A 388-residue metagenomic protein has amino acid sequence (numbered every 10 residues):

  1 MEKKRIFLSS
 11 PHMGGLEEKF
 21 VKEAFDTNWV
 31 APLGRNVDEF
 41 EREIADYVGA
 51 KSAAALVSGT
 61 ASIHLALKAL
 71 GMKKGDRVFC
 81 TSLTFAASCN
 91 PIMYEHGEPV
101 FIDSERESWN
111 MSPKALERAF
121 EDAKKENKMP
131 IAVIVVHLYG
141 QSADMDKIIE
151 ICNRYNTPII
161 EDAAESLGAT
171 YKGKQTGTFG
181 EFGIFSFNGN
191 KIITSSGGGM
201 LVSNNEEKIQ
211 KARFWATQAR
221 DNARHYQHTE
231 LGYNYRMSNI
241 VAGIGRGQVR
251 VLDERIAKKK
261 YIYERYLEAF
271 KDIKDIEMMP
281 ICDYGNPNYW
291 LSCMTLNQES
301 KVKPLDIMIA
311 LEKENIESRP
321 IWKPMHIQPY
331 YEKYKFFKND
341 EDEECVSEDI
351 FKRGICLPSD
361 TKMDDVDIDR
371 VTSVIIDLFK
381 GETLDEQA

Functional and structural regions predicted by a protein language model:
M1-V30, P358: N-terminal "arm"/small-domain region of PLP-dependent enzymes with the aminotransferase-like
V30-R77, P91-M93, F101, K125 (+1 more regions): Phosphate-binding glycine-rich loop
R35-R42, Y47-A53, K114-R118, D122 (+6 more regions): PLP-dependent aminotransferase class I/II
S82, F101-R106: Short beta->alpha connector loops at strand-helix junctions that form conserved, small/polar/Pro-enriched
T84-S88: Conserved coil-to-alpha-helix start sites within the AMP-binding
H96: Structured binding elements
E107-S195, M200-V202, E207, K303: Active-site phosphate-binding strand-loop segment of PLP-dependent enzymes
